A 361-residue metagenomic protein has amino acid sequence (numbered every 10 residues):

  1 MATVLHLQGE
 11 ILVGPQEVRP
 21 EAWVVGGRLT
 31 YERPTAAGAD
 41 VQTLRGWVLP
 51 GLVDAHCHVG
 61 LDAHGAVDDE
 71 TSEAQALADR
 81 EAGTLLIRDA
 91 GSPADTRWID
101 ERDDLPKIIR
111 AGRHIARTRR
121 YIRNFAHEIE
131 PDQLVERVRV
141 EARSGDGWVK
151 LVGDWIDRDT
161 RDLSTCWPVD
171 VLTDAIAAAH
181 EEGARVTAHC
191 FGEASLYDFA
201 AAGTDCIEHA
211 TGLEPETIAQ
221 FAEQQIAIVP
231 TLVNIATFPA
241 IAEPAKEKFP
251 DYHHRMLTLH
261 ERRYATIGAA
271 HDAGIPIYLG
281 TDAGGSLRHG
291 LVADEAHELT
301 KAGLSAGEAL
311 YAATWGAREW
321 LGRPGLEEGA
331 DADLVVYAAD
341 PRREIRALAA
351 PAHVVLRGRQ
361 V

Functional and structural regions predicted by a protein language model:
M1-A36, V48-L49, A339-R342, R359-Q360: N-terminal metal-binding scaffold of metallo-dependent hydrolase/deaminase domains
T3, Q133-I228, P244-A245, L257-I277 (+2 more regions): Histidine/acidic residue-rich metal-binding segments in metalloenzymes
G46-D103, Y121-N124, F199-A202: Metal-associated gating/positioning segment near the N- to mid-region
G51, H58, A74-A82, L105 (+3 more regions): Active-site gating loops and adjacent loop-to-helix segments of metal-dependent hydrolytic enzymes
G60-D62, P93-R97, A116-T118, W155-R158 (+4 more regions): Active-site environment of divalent metal-dependent phosphoester hydrolases
A63-V67, T160, L196-A202, N234-E247 (+4 more regions): Histidine/acidic-residue-rich catalytic or RNA/ligand-binding cores of hydrolases and nuclease-related proteins
E73-W98, L105-A116, G145-D157, R185 (+3 more regions): Divalent metal-dependent hydrolysis catalytic cores, especially in the metallo-beta-lactamase
E181, H260-D340: His/Asp/Glu-enriched, well-ordered alpha-helical/loop segment that forms or immediately abuts the divalent-metal
